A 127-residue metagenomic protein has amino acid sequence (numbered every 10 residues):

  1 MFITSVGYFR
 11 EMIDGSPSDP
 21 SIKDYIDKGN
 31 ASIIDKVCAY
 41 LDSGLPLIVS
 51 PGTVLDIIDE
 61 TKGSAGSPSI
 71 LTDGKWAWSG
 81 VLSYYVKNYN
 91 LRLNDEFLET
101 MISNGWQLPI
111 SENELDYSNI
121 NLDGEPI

Functional and structural regions predicted by a protein language model:
M1-I127: Alpha-helical interaction/linker modules in multidomain eukaryotic proteins
